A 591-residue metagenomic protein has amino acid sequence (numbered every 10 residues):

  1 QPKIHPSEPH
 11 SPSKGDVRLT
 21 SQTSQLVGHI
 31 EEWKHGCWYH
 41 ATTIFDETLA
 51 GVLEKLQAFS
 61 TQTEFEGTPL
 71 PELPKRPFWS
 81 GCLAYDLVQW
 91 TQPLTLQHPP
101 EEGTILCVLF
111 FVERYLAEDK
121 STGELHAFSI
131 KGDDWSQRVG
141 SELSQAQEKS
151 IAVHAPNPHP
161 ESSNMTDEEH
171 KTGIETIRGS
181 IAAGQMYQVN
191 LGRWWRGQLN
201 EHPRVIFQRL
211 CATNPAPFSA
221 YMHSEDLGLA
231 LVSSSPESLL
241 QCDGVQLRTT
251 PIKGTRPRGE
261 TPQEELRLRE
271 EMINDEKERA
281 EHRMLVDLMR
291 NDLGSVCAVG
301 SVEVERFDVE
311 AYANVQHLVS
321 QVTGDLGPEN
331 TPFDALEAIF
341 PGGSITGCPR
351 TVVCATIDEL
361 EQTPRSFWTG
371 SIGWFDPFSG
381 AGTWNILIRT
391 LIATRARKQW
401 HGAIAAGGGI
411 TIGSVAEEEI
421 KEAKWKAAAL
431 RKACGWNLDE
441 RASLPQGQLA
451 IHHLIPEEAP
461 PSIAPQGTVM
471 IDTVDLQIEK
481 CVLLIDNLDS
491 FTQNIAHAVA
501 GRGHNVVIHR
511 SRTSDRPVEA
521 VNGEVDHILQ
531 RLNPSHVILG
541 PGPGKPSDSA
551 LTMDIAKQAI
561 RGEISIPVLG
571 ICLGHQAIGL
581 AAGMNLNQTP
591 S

Functional and structural regions predicted by a protein language model:
Q1-M470: Extended alpha-helical targeting/anchoring segments, especially N-terminal organellar/secretory targeting helices
D475-C481: A short, charged/proline- and glycine-enriched loop that marks the coil->beta-strand transition at the N-terminal
V482, N505-V506, V568: Hydrophobic anchor at the start of a short beta-strand that flanks the dinucleotide cofactor-binding loop
V482-R502: Short, charged N-terminal beta->alpha structural module
N505-T513: A short beta-strand-loop structural module common to alpha/beta enzyme folds
P517-L532: Short amphipathic alpha-helix with an adjacent loop that forms part of the alpha/beta core around
R531-S591: Cysteine-nucleophile active-site neighborhood
